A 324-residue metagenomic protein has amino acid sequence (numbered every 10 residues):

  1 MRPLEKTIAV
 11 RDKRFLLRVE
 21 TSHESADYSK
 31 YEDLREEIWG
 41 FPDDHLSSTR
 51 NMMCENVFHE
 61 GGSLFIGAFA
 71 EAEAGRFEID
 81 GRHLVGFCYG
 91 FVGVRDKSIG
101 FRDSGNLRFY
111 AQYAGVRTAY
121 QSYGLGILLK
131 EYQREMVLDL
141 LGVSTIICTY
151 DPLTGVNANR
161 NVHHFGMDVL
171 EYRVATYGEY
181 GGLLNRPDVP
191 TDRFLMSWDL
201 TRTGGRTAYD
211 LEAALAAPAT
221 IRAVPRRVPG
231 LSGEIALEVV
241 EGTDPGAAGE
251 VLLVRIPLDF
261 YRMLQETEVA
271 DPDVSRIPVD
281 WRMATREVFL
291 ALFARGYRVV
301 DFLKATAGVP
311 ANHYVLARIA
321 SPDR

Functional and structural regions predicted by a protein language model:
M1-A70, G75-L84, Y110: Short amphipathic alpha-helix that is part of the acyltransferase structural core
M1-K6, T21, L170, V174-R324: Intrinsically disordered, low-complexity, positively biased terminal segments
E60-G61, G75-Y113, T176-R186, P218-S232: Conserved acyl-donor/pantetheine-binding loop and adjacent beta-alpha core of acyl/acetyltransferases and related
F91, G100-T118, E250-V269: Conserved acetyl-CoA binding element of GNAT-fold acetyltransferases
V116-V137, N157, I277, W281-A284: Conserved acetyl-CoA-binding loop-helix of GNAT-fold acetyltransferases
V137-P152: Conserved GNAT acetyl-CoA-binding A-motif
L138-D139, H163, L290-F293: Non-catalytic positions within long, well-ordered alpha-helices that form the structural scaffold/packing of enzyme
N161-Y172: Conserved acetyl-CoA-binding loop of GNAT-fold acetyltransferases
